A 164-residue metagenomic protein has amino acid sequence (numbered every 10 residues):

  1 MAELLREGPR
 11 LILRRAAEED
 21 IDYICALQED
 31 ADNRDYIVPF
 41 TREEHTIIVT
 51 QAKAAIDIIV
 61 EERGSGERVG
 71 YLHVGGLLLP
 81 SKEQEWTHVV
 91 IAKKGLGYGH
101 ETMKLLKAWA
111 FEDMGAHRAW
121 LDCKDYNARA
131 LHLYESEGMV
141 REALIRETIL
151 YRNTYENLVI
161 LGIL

Functional and structural regions predicted by a protein language model:
M1-E19, V159, I163: Conserved N-terminal entry element of GNAT/NAT acetyltransferase domains
R15-E19, A26-K94, W109, D113-M114 (+1 more regions): Acetyl-CoA-dependent GNAT
E61-R63, I145, L150: Core beta-strand residues in small-molecule sensory/regulatory alpha/beta domains
L96-W109, L131-S136: Conserved acetyl-CoA-binding loop-helix of GNAT-fold acetyltransferases
E112-D122: Conserved GNAT acetyl-CoA-binding A-motif
L121-L131, T148-R152: Conserved beta-strand-loop-alpha-helix junction that forms the acyl-donor binding cleft
Y134, M139, L161: Conserved active-site tyrosine of GNAT-family acetyltransferases
